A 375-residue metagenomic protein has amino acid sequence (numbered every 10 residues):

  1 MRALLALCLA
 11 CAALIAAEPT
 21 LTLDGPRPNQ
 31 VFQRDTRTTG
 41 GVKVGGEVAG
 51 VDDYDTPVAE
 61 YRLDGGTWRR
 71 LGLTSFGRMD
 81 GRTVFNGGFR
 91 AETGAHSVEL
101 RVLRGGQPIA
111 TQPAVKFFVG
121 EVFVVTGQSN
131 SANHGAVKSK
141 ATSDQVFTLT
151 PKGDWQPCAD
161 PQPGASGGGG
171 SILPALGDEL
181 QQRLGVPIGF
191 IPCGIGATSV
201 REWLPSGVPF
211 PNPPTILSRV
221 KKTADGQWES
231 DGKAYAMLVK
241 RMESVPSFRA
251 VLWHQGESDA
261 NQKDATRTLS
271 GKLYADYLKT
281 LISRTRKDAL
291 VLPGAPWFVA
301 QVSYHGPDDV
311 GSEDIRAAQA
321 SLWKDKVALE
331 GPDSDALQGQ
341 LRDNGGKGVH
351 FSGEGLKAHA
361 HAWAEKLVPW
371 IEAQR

Functional and structural regions predicted by a protein language model:
M1-C8: Sec-dependent signal peptide recognition, specifically the positively charged N-region followed immediately by
C8-A17: Hydrophobic h-region of N-terminal signal peptides that target proteins for export in Gram-negative bacteria
A17-R375: Cell-envelope and extracellular/periplasmic
